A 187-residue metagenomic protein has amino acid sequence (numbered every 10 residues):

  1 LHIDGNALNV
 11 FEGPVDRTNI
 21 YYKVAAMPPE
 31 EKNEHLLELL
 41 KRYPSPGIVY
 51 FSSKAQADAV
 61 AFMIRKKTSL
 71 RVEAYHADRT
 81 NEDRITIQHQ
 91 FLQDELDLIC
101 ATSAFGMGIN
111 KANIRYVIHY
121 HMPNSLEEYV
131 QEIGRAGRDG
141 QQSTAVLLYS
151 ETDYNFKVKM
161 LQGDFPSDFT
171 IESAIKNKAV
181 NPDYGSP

Functional and structural regions predicted by a protein language model:
L1-A179: Helicase motor core with emphasis on the C-terminal RecA-like subdomain
D183-P187: A short acidic, leucine-rich amphipathic alpha-helix
